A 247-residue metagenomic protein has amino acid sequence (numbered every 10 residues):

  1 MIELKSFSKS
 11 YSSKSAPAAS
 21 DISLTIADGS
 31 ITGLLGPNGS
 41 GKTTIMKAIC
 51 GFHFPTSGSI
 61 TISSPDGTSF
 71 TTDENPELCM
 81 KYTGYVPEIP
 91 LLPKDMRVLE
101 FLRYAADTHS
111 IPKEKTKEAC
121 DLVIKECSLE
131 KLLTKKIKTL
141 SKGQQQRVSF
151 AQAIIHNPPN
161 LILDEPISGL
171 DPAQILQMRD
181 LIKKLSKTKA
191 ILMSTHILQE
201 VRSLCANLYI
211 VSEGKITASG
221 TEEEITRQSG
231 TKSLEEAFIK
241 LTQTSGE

Functional and structural regions predicted by a protein language model:
I2, P17-A19, M80: Conserved structural motif at the start of ABC-family nucleotide-binding domains
C50: Helix-to-loop junction immediately C-terminal to a conserved catalytic motif
G58-E74, L78-C79: Conserved ABC transporter NBD signature motif
R103, D107, E114-L132: Conserved ABC ATPase "signature" region
K136-L140: Conserved ABC ATPase signature
L161-E165: Catalytic Walker B motif of ABC-type/P-loop ATPase nucleotide-binding domains
